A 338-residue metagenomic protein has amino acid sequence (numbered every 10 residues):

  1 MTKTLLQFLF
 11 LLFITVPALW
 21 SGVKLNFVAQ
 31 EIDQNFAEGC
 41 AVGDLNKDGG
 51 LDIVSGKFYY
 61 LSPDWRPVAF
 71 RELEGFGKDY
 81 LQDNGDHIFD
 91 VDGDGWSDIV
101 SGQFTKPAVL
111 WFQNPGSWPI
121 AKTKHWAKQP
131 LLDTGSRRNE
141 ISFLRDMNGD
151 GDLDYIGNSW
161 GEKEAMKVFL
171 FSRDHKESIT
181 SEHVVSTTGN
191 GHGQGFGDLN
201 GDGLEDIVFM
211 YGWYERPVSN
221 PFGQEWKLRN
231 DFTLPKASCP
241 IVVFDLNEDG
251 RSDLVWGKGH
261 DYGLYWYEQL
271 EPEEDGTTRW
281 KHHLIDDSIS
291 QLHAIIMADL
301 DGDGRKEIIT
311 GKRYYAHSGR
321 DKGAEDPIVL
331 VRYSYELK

Functional and structural regions predicted by a protein language model:
M1-K3: N-terminal secretory signal peptides that target proteins for export/translocation
Q7-A18: Bacterial N-terminal signal peptides
W20-K338: Beta-propeller-forming repeat regions
